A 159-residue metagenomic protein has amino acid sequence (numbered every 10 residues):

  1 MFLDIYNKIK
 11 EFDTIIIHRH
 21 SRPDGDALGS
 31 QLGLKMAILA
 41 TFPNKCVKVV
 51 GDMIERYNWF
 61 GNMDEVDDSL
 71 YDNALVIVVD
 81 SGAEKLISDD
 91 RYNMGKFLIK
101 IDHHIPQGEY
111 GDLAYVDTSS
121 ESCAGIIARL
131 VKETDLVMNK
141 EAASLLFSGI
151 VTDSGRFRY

Functional and structural regions predicted by a protein language model:
M1-Y159: Replace "Mg2+/Mn2+-dependent" with "divalent metal-dependent
